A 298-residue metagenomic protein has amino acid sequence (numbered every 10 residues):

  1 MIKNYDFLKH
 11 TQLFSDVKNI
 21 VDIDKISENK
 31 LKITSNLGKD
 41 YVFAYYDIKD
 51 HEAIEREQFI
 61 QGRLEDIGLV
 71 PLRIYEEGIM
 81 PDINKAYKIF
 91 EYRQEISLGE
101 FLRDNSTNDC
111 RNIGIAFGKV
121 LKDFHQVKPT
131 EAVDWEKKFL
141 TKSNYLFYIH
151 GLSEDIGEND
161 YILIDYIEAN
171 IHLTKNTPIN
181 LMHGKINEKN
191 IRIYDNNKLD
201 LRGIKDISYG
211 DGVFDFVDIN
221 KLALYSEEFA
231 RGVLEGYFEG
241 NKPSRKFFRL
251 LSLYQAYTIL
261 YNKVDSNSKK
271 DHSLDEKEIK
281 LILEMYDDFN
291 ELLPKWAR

Functional and structural regions predicted by a protein language model:
I2-S15, I115, Q126-K185, Y194 (+1 more regions): An alpha-helical support segment within catalytic cores of ATP-dependent transferases
F14-D22: Conserved N-terminal boundary motif of the eukaryotic protein kinase catalytic domain
V21-A132: ATP-binding pocket architecture of kinase catalytic cores
N29-S35, I167-F216: Active-site acidic catalytic loop and adjacent metal/ATP-binding pocket of ATP-dependent phosphoryl transfer enzymes
F43-Y46, Y75-E76, L181-G184, L201-G203 (+1 more regions): Short beta-strand segments
Q94, L98-G114, G118, K122 (+7 more regions): Inter-domain helical "communication" segments and dimerization helices that couple sensory or membrane-embedded modules
S106-T107, D200, V217-I219, E276 (+1 more regions): Glycine-rich, phosphate-binding/catalytic loops in enzymes
V213-P243, Q255-H272, L281: Active-site activation/catalytic loop segments of kinase-like enzymes and analogous catalytic loops in related
